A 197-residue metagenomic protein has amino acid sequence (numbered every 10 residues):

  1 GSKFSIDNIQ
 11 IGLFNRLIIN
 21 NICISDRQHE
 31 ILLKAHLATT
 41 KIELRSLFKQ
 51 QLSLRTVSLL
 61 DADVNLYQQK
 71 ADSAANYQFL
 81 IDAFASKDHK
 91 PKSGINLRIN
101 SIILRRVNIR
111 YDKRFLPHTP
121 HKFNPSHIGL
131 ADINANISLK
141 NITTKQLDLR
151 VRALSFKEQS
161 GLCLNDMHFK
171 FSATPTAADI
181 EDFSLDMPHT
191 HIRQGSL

Functional and structural regions predicted by a protein language model:
G1-R27, L149-L154, G161-M167, A178: N-terminal amphipathic/hydrophobic interface segments
S2, N21-I142, L162, S196-L197: Secondary-structure transition motifs
G12, D26, Q69, E158 (+2 more regions): Acidic surface patches and DE-rich sequence motifs
F14, E30, E158-C163, M187-Q194: Solvent-exposed loop/turn segments connecting transmembrane beta-strands in outer-membrane beta-barrel proteins
D61, N108, A153-S155, M187: Transmembrane beta-strands of outer-membrane beta-barrel pores
Q146: Exposed beta-strand and adjacent loop surfaces of beta-rich binding modules that mediate intermolecular recognition
K170-S172: Feature captures outer-membrane beta-barrel proteins of Gram-negative bacteria and organelles
